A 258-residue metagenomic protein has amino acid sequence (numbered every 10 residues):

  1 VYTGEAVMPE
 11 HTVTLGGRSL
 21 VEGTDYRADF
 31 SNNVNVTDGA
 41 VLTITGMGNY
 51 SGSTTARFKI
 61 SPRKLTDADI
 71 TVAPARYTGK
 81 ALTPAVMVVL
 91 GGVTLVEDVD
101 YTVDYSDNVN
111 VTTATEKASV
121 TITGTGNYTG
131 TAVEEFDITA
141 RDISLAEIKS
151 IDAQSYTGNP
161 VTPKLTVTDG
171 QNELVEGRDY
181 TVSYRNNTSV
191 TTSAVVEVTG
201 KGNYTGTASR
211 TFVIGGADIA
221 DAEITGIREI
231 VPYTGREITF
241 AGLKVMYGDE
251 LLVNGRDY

Functional and structural regions predicted by a protein language model:
V1-S19, R63-T94, T139-N172, G216-E250: Solvent-exposed, low-complexity, repeat-rich "mucin-like" stalks and linkers
R18-A56, T94-E134, N172-R210, D249-Y258: Serine/threonine-rich, repeat-prone extracellular segments and beta-strand-based repeat modules of secreted/surface
R57-S61, E135-T139, T211-G215: Short beta-strand edge segments in extracellular beta-sheet folds
